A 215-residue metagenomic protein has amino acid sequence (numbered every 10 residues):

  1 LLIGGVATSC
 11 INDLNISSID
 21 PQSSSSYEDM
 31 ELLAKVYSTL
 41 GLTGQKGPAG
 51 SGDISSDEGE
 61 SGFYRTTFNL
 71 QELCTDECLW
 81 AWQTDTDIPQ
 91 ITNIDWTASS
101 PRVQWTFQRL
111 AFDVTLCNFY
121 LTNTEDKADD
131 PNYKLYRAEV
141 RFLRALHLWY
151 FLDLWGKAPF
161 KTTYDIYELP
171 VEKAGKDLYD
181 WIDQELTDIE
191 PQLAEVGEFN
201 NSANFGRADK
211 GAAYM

Functional and structural regions predicted by a protein language model:
L1-T8: Sec-dependent bacterial lipoprotein signal peptides
C10-Y64: Membrane-proximal, proline-rich intrinsically disordered regions
D20, T162-E168, S202: Short linear capping/connector segments at secondary-structure termini
A34, S38, T43, L79-W155 (+2 more regions): Conserved, well-structured interaction surfaces
G50-I54, L178, F199: Surface-exposed intrinsically disordered loops and tails
R65-Q71, T75-W82: Core domains of carbohydrate- and sulfate-ester-processing enzymes
E198, K210-M215: Short, intrinsically disordered, charge-balanced linker/junction segments flanking boundaries in proteins
